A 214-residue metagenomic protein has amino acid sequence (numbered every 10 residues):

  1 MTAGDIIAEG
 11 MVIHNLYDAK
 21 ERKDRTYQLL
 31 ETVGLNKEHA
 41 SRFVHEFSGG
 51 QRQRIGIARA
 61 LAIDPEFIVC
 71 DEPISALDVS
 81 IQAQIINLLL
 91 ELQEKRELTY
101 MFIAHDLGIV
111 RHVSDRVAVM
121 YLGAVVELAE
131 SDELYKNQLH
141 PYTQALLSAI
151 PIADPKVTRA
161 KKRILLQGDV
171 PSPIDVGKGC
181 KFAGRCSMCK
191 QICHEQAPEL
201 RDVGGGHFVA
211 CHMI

Functional and structural regions predicted by a protein language model:
M1-V12: Q-loop/switch helix immediately C-terminal to the Walker
E21-E38, Q144-S148: Conserved ABC ATPase "signature" region
D24, S41-F43, K161: Interfacial catalytic loop of ABC nucleotide-binding domains
F43-F47, Q51: Conserved ABC ATPase signature
D64: Conserved catalytic motifs of ABC-family nucleotide-binding domains
V69, P73, L77, I81-R159: P-loop NTP-binding/switch modules centered on Walker-like glycine-rich loops
E130-I214: Charged, flexible cofactor/metal-binding loops and thiol motifs
